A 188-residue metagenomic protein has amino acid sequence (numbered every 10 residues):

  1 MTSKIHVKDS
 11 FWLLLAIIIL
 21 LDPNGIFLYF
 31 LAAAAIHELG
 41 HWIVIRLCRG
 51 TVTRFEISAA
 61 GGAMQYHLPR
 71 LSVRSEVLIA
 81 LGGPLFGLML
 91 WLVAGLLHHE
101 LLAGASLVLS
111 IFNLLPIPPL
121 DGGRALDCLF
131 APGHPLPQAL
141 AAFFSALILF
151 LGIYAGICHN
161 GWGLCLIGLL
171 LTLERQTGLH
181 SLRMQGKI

Functional and structural regions predicted by a protein language model:
M1-I188: Hydrophobic transmembrane alpha-helices and their immediate loop junctions in multi-pass integral membrane proteins
